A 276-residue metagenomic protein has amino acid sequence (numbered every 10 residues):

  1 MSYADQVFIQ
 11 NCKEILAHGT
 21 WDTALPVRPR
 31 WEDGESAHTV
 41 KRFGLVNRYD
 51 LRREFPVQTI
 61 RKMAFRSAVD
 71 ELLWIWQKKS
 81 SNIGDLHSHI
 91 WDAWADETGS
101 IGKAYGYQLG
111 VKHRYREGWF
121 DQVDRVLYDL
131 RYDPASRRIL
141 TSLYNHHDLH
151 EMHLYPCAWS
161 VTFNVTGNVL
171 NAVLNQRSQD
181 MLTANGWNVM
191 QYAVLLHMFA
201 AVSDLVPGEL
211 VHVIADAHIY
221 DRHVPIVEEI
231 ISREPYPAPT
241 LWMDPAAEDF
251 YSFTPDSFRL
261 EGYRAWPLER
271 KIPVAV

Functional and structural regions predicted by a protein language model:
M1-V276: Terminal, non-catalytic protein-protein interaction segments that mediate quaternary/complex assembly
